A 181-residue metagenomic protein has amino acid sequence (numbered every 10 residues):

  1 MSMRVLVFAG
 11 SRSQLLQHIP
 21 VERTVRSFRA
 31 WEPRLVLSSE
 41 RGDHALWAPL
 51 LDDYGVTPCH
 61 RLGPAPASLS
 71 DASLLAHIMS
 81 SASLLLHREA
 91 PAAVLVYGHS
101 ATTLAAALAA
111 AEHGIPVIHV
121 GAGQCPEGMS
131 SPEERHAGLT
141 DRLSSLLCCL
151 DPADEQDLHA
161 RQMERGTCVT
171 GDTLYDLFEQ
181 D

Functional and structural regions predicted by a protein language model:
M1-E40: N-terminal subdomain of nucleotide-sugar transferases
L6-F8, L15-T24, L50, P64-Q162: Active-site and donor-binding regions of nucleotide-sugar-utilizing enzymes
S11, S38, S100-T103, T170-T173: Ser/Thr-centric signal marking residues that sit in or immediately flank functional binding/regulatory motifs
W31-H77, S81: Conserved nucleotide-sugar phosphate-binding/catalytic loop shared by glycosyltransferases and other
E40-A45, L143-D181: A nucleotide-sugar donor-handling region in carbohydrate enzymes
W47-A48, D53, C59, A137 (+3 more regions): Generic secondary-structure boundary/loop-capping signal
P58-G63, V117, T167-V169: Conserved beta-strand scaffold positions in the cores of enzyme catalytic domains, especially in NTP/NDP-utilizing
